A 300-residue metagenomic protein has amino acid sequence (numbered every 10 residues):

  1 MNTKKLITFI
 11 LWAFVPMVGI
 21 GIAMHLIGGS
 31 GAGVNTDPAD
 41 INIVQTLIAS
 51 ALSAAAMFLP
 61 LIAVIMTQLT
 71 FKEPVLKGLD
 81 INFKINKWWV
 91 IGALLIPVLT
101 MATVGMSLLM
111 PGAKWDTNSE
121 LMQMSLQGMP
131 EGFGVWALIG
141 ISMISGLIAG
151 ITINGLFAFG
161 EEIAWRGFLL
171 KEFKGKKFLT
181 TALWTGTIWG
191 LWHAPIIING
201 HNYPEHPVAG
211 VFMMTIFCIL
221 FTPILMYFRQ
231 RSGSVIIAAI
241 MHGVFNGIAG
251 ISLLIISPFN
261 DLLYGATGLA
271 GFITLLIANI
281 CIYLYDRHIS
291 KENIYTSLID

Functional and structural regions predicted by a protein language model:
M1-L11: N-terminal membrane topogenic signal
I10, F14, F58, A93-P97 (+9 more regions): Residue-level signature of the transmembrane alpha-helical core of multi-pass small-molecule transporters
W12-G21, V90-S107, M226-A238: Hydrophobic alpha-helical membrane-insertion segments
I20-T70, I81, K87-P97, T117-I141 (+2 more regions): Alpha-helical transmembrane segments in multi-pass membrane proteins
G21, L61, A194-I197, N246-I251 (+1 more regions): Hydrophobic transmembrane alpha-helices of multi-pass small-molecule transporters
T103-Q123: Functional transmembrane-helix hotspots
F159-I188, Q230-S234: Membrane-interface helix/loop boundary segments of multi-pass membrane proteins
P207-V208, G233, M241-D300: C-terminal membrane module of polytopic membrane proteins
